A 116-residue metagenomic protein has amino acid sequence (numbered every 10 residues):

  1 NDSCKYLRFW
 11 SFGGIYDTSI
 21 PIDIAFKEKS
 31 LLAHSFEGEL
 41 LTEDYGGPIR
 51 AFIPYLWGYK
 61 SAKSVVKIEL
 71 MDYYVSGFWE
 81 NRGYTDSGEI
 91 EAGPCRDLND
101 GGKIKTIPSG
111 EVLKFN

Functional and structural regions predicted by a protein language model:
N1-N116: Extended, aromatic/histidine-rich regions of cofactor-dependent oxidoreductases associated with respiratory
